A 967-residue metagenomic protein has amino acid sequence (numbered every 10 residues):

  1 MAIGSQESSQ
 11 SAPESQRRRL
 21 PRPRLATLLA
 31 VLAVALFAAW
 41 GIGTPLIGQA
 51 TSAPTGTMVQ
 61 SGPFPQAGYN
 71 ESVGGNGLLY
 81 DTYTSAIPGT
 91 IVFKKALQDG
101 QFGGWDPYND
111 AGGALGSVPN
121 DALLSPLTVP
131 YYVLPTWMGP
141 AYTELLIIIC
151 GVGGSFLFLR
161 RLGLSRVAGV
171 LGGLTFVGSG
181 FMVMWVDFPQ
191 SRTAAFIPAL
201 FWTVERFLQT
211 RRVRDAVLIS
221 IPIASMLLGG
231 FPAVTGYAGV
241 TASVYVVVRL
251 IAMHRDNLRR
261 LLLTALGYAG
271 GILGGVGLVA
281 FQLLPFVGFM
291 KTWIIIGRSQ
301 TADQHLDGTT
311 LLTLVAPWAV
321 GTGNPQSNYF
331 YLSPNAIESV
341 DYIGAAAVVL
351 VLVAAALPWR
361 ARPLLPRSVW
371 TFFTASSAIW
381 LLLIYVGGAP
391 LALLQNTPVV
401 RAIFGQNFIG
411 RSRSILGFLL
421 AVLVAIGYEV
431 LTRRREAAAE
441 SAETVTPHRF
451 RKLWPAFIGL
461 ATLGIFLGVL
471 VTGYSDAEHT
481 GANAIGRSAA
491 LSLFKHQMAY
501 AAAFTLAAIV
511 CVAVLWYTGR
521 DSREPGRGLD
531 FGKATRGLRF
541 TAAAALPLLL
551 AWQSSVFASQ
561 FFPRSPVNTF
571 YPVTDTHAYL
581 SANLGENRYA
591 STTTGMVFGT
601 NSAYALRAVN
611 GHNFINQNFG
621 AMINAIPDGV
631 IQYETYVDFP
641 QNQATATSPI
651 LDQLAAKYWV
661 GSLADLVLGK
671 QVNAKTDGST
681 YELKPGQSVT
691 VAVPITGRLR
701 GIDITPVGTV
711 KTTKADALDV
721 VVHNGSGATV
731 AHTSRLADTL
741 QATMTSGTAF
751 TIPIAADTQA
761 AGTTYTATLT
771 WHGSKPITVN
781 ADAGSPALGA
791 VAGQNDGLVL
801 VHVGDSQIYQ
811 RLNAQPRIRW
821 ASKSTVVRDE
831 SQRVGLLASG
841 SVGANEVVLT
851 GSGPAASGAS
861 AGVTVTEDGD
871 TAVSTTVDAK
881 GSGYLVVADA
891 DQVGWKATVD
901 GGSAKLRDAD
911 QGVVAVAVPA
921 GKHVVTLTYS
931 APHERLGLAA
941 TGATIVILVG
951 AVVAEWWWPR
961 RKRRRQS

Functional and structural regions predicted by a protein language model:
S15-R19, Q101, W105, V799 (+2 more regions): Active-site-proximal, structured, solvent-exposed surfaces of multi-pass membrane proteins that position macromolecular
Q16-G113, V287-W293, S559-F562, P566-Y571 (+1 more regions): Hydrophobic alpha-helical membrane-insertion signals
L29-A35, R259-V287, T301, T371-I379 (+2 more regions): Hydrophobic alpha-helical membrane-interfacial segments at the cytosolic entry of transmembrane helices
T44-L162, V167-F196, T309-E338, A897: Active-site lumenal/periplasmic loops and adjacent helix-entry segments of GT-C-fold, multi-pass membrane
V59-G62, Q66, Q553-G686, A692-G697 (+7 more regions): Extracytoplasmic
Q60-L97, Q101, G274-P358, Q395 (+4 more regions): Periplasmic/ER-lumenal interhelical loops and adjacent helix-loop junctions in multi-pass membrane proteins
C150-L162, R166-I251, G267-F286, T292 (+1 more regions): Membrane-embedded helix bundles of polyisoprenyl
L171, A195, T203, F207-S220 (+7 more regions): Contiguous transmembrane helix-bundle modules in multi-pass membrane proteins
